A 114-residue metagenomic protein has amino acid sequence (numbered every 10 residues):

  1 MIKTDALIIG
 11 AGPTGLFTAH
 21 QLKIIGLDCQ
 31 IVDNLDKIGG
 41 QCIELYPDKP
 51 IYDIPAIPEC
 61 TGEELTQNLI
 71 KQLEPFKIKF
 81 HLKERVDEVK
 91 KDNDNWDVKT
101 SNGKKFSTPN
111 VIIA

Functional and structural regions predicted by a protein language model:
M1-T14: Beta1/beta-strand and adjacent pyrophosphate-binding region of the FAD-binding site in flavoprotein oxidoreductases
K3-D5, K83, T108: Phosphate-coordination loops involved in phosphoryl transfer and adenosine-cofactor binding
L7-I9, K105-A114: Short hydrophobic core segments
L7-I9, K23-L45: Glycine-rich FAD pyrophosphate-binding loop
T14-G15, T108: Domain-scale selection of a single, long terminal region that carries the protein's primary operational module
Q30-V32, H81, I112: Hydrophobic/aromatic beta-strand patches that form the interior of the parallel beta-sheet core in alpha/beta enzyme
I43-K105: N-terminal Rossmann-like dinucleotide/flavin-binding domain of flavoprotein oxidoreductases that bind FAD/FMN
